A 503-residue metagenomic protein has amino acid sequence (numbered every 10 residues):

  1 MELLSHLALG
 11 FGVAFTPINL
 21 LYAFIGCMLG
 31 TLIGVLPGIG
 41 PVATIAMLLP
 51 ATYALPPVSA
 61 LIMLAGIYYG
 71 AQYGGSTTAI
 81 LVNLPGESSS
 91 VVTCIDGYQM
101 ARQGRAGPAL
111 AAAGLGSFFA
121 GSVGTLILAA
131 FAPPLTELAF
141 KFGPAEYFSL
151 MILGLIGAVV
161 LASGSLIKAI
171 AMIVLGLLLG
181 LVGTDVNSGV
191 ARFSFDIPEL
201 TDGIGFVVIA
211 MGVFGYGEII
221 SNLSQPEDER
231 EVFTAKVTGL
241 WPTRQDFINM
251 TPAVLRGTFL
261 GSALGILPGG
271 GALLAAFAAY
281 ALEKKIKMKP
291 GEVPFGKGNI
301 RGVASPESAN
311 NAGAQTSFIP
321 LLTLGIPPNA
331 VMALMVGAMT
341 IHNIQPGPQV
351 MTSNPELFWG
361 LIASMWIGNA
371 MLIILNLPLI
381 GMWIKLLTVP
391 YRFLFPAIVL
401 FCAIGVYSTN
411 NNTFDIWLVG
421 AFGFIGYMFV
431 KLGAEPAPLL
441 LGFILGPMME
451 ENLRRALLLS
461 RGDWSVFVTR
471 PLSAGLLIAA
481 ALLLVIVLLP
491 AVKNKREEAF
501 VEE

Functional and structural regions predicted by a protein language model:
M1-A60, P133, E137-A139, F193-N299 (+4 more regions): Helix-loop-helix hairpins and the membrane-proximal interhelical loops of multi-pass alpha-helical transport proteins
M1-I62, Q103-A112, S117, G121-A132 (+8 more regions): N-terminal alpha-helical transmembrane segments of multi-pass membrane transport and channel/translocase proteins
C27-P41, A71-N83, A158-S163, F259-P268 (+3 more regions): Transmembrane alpha-helix interface/packing and boundary motifs in multi-pass membrane proteins, characterized by
I33-V42, I80-V91, V123-I127, L264-L274 (+4 more regions): Short helix-coil transition sites and intra-membrane helix breaks within transmembrane domains of multi-pass
P41-A51, L64, A79-Q99, A129-A130 (+7 more regions): Re-entrant/interfacial helical elements at transmembrane boundaries that shape and gate the permeation pathway
V58-I62, Q99-G116, K289-G302, V331-A333 (+1 more regions): Membrane-interface alpha-helices at helix entry/exit sites of multi-pass transporters
Y69-G74, L115-I127, L179, A304-F318 (+2 more regions): Membrane-embedded alpha-helical segments of transport systems, primarily multispan ion/solute transporters
A111-S224, I341-K495: Membrane-embedded alpha-helical modules
